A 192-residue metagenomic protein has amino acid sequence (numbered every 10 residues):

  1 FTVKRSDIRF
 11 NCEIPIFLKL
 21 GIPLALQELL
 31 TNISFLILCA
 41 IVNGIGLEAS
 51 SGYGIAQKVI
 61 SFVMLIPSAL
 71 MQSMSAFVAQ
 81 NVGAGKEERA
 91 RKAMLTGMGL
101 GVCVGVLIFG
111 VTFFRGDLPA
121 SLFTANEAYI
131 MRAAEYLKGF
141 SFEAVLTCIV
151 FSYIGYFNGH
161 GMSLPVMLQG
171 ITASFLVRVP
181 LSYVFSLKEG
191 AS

Functional and structural regions predicted by a protein language model:
F1-I22, V78-E143, S186-S192: Short alpha-helical transmembrane segments in multi-pass integral membrane proteins
K4, L29-F62, Q80-N81, L118-E127 (+1 more regions): Helix-terminus/linker motif at the lipid-water interface of multi-pass membrane proteins
R9-I37, I41, F62-I66, L70 (+3 more regions): Hydrophobic faces of transmembrane alpha-helices in multi-pass small-molecule transporters and flippases across diverse
L24-Q27, C39, A76, G155 (+1 more regions): Small-residue-mediated transmembrane helix hinge/kink sites in multi-pass secondary transporters
Q27, T31, F35, M64 (+4 more regions): Alpha-helical transmembrane segments of multipass membrane proteins
Y53-G116, T147-Q169: Small-residue-rich hydrophobic transmembrane alpha-helices
I108-T112, P165-A191: Alpha-helical transmembrane segments of multi-pass membrane transporters and transport-associated inner-membrane enzymes
